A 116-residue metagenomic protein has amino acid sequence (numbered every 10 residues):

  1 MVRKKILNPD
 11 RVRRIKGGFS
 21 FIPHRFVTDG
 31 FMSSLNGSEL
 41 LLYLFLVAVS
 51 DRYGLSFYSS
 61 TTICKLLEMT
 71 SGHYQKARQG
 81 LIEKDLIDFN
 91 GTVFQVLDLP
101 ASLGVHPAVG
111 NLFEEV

Functional and structural regions predicted by a protein language model:
M1-G54: Short recognition helix of helix-turn-helix/winged-helix DNA-binding domains
K5-I6, R11, D98, A108-N111: Acidic/proline-rich low-complexity IDRs
F19-S20, T28, R78, V93-V96 (+1 more regions): Short, structured secondary-structure boundary patches
H24, S33, K65, K76 (+1 more regions): Charged/polar, solvent-exposed surface patches and flexible loops
G30, S34-L35, Y43, C64-L66 (+2 more regions): Residues in flexible loops and secondary-structure boundaries
V49-S102: Winged helix-turn-helix DNA-binding recognition segment
S102-V116: Short, amphipathic alpha-helical interaction segments positioned at domain boundaries
